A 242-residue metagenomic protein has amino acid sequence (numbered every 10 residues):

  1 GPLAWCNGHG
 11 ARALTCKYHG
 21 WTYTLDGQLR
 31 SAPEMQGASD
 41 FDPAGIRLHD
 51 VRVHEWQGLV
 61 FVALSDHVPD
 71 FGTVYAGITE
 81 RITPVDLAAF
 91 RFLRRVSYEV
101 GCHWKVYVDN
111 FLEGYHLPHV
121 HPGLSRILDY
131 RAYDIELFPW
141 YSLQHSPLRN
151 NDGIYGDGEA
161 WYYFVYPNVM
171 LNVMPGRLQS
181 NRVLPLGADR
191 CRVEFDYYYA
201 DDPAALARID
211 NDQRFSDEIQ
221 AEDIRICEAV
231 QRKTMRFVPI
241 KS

Functional and structural regions predicted by a protein language model:
G1-D66, G72, A76-G77: Rieske [2Fe-2S] iron-sulfur-binding domain
H54, L59-S242: C-terminal catalytic domain of Rieske-type non-heme iron oxygenases
